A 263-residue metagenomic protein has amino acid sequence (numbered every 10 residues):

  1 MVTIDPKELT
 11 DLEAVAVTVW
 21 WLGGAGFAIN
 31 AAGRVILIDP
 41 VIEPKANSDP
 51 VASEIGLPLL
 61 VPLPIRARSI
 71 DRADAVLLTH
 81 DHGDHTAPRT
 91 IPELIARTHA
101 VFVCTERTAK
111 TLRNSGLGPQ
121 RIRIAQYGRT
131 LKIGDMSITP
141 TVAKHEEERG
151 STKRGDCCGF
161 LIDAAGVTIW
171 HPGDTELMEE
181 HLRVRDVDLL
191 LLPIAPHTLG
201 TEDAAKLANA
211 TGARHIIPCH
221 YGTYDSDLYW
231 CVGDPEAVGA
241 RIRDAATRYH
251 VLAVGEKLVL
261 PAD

Functional and structural regions predicted by a protein language model:
M1-P58, G233-E236, A240-A245, E256: Zn-dependent metallo-beta-lactamase
P6-L9, R34-L77, P88-E93, E148-R149 (+1 more regions): Pre-active-site segment of Zn-dependent metallo-hydrolases
L12-V17, N30-I36, T130-T139, D163-I169 (+1 more regions): Beta-strand-turn-beta hairpins that frame and shape the catalytic cleft of phosphate-ester-processing enzymes
R34-I36, D74-A75, V101, M136 (+3 more regions): Structural motif
P40-I42, D81, A143-H145, G173-T175 (+3 more regions): Active-site metal-binding loops of divalent metal-dependent hydrolases
A73-D84, I216: Metallo-beta-lactamase
R89, H145-T211: Active-site-proximal loop/helix segments of hydrolase catalytic cores
V101, G116-K132, A205, N209-D263: Binuclear metal-ion centers of metallo-dependent hydrolases, dominated by the metallo-beta-lactamase
